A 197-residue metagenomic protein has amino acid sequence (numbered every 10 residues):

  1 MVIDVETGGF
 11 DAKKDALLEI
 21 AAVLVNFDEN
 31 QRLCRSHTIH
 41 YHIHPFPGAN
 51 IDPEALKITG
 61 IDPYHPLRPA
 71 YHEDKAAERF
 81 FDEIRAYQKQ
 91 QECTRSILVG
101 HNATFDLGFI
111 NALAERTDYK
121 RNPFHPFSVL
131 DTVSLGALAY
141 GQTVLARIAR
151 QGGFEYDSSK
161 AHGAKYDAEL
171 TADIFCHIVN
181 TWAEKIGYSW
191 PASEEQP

Functional and structural regions predicted by a protein language model:
M1-H101, G152: Conserved non-catalytic scaffold segment of RNase H-like nuclease domains
D4-E6, D106, D131, D167: Acidic active-site catalytic centers that drive phospho-/nucleotidyl reactions and related ester hydrolyses
T7-G9, S134, L170: Short, glycine/acidic-enriched loop or turn micro-motifs at the edges of active sites
F10-A12, A137, D173: Conserved protein kinase catalytic core
I43-D52, L56-T59, P63-P66, T132-A168: Active-site-proximal helix-loop-helix substrate-binding element of RNase H-like nuclease domains
I51, A76-F80, D106-L113, S128-D131 (+1 more regions): Amphipathic alpha-helical interface surfaces
I97-T104, G108-F109, L113-A114, A146-P197: Acidic, Mg2+-coordinating catalytic module of metal-dependent nucleases/exonucleases that use a two-metal-ion mechanism
A114-Y119, P123-L138: Histidine/lysine/aspartate-rich catalytic loop segments that bind and position anionic ligands
